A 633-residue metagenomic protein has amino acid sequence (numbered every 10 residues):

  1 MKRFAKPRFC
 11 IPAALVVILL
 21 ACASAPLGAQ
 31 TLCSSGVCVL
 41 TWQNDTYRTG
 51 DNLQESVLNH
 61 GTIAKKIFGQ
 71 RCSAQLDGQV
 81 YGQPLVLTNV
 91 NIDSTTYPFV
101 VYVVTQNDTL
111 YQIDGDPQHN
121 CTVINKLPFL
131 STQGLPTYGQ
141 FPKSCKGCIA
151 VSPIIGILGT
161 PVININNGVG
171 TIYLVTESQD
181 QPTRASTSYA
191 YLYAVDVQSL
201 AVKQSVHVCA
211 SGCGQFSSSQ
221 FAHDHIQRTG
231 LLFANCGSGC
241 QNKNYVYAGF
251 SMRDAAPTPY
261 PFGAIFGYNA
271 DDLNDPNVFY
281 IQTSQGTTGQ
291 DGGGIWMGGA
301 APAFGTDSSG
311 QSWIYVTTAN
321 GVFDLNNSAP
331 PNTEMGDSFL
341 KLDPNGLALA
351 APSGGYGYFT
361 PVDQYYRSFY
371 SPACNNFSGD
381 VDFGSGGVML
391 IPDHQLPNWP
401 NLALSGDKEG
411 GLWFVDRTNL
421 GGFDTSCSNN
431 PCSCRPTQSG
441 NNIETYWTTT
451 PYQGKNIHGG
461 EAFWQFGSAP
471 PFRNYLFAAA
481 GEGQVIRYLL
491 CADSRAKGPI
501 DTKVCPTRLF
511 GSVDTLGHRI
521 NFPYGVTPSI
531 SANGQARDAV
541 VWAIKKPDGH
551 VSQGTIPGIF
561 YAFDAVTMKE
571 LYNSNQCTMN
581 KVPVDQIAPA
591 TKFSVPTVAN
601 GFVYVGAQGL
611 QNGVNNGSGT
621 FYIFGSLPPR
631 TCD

Functional and structural regions predicted by a protein language model:
M1-C10: N-terminal secretory signal peptides that target proteins for export/translocation
I11-S24: Bacterial N-terminal signal peptides
A25-A29: Sec/Tat signal peptide C-region and signal peptidase I cleavage site
Q30-L349, G355-Q395, P400-F423, H458-G467 (+5 more regions): Mobile, glycine-rich extracellular loop/lid and propeptide segments that shape or gate substrate/ligand access
D393, G411-R519: A glycine- and small/hydrophobic-rich beta-loop-beta segment that serves as a flexible "lid/hinge" or phosphate-binding
E444-Y446, M579-P583: Short beta-alpha connecting loops at secondary-structure transitions that line or flank enzyme active sites
H518-I520, S531-Q535: Extended C-terminal subregions enriched in glycine
T631-D633: Short, solvent-exposed mixed-charge patches
